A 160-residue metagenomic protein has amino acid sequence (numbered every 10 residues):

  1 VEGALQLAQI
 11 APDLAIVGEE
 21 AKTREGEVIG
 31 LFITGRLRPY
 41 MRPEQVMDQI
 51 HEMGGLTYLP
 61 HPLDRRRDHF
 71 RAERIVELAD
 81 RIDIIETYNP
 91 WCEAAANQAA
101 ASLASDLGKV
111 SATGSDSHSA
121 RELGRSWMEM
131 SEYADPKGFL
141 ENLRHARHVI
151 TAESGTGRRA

Functional and structural regions predicted by a protein language model:
L5-R38, E44-D48, E52, R65-A160: Charged catalytic cores and adjacent phosphate/nucleic-acid-binding surfaces used for phosphate/nucleic-acid chemistry
E52-Y58: Short beta-strand/loop segments at the ligand-binding rim of alpha/beta enzyme cores
Y58-L59, E86: Conserved beta-strand positions in the central sheet of alpha/beta enzyme cores
P62: Cofactor-binding loop segments of dinucleotide-utilizing enzymes, especially the Rossmann-like FAD- and NAD(P)+-binding
